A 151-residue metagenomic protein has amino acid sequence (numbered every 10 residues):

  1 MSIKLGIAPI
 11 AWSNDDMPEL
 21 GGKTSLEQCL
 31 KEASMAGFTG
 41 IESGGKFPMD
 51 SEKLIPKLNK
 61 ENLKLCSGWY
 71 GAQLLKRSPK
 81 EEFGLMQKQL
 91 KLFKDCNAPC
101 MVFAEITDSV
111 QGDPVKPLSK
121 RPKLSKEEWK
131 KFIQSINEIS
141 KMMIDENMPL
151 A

Functional and structural regions predicted by a protein language model:
M1-C100, P122-P149: N-terminal pre-domain/capping segments
D15-M17, S109-P114: Short acidic/His/Gly/Ser-rich catalytic and metal-binding motifs that mark active-site loops of diverse hydrolases
L58, F103-S109: Short glycine-enriched loops at secondary-structure junctions
Q111-E127: Active-site gating loops and adjacent loop-to-helix segments of metal-dependent hydrolytic enzymes
